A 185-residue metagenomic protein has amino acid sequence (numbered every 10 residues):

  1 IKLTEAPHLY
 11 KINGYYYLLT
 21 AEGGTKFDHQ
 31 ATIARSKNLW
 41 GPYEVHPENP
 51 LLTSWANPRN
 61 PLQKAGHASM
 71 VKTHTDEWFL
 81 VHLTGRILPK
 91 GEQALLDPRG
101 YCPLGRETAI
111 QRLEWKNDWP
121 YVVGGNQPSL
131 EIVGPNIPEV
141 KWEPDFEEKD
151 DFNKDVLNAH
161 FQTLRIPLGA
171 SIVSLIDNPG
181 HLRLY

Functional and structural regions predicted by a protein language model:
I1-Y185: Carbohydrate-active catalytic/glycan-binding domains of CAZyme proteins, especially the secreted or lumenal ectodomains
